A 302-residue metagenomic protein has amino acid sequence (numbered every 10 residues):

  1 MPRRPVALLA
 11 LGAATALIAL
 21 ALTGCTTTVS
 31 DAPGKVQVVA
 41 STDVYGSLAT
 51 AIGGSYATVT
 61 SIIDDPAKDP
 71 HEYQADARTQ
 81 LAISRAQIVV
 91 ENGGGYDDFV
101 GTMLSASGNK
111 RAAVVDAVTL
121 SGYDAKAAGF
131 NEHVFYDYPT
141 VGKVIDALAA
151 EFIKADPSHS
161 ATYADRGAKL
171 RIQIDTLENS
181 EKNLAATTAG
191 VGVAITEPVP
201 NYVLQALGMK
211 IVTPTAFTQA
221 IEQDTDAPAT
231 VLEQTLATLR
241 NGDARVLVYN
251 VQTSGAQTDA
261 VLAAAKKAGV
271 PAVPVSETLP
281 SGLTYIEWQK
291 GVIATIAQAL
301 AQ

Functional and structural regions predicted by a protein language model:
P2-A14, A21-Q302: Extracytoplasmic metal-acquisition and chelation regions
